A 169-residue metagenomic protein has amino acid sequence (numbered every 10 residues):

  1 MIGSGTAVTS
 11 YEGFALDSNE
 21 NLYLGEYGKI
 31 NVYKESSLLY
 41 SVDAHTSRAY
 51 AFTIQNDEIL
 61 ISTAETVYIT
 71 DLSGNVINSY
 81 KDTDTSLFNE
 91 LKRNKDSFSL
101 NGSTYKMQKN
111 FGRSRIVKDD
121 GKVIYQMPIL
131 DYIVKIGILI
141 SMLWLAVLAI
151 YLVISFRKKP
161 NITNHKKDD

Functional and structural regions predicted by a protein language model:
M1-D169: Eukaryotic scaffold repeat domains enriched in small/polar residues
